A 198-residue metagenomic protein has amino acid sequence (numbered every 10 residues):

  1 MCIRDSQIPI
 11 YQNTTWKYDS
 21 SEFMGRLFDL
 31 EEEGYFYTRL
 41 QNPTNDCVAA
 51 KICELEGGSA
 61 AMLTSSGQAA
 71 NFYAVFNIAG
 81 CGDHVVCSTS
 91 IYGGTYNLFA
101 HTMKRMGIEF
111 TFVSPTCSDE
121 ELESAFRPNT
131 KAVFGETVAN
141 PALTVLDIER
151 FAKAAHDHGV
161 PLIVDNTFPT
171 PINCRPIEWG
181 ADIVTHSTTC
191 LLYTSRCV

Functional and structural regions predicted by a protein language model:
M1-D5, Y193-V198: Conserved small/polar residues in nucleotide/adenosyl-binding loops
R4, D29-E32, G135, I183-V184: Short, functionally important structural connectors and interaction interfaces within domains
D5-S21: N-terminal amphipathic/basic leader segments beginning at the initiator methionine
S20-F72, G94-M103: Conserved N-terminal alpha-helix of the aminotransferase class I/II PLP-enzyme fold
A61-R196: Conserved PLP-enzyme active-site core in the AAT-like
